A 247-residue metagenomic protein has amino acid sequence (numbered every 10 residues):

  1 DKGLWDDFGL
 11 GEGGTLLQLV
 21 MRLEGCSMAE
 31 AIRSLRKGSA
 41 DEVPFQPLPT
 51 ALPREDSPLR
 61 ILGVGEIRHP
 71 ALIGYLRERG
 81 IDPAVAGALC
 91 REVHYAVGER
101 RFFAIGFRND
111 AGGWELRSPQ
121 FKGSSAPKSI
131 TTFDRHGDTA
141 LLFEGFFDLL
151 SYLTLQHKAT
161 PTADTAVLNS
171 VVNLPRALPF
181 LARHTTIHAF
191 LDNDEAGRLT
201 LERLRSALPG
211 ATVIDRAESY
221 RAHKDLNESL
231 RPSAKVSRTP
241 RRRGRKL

Functional and structural regions predicted by a protein language model:
D1-Y75, E195, L199: Non-catalytic accessory segments of DNA primases and related replication-initiation nucleases
G3-G14, G137-D138, T154-L247: TOPRIM fold recognition
G9-G11, G80, N109-A111: Short acidic, glycine-rich loop/turn motifs
L23-E24, R79, L155, A211: Residues at alpha-helix termini
C26-S34, G80-E92: Short, surface-exposed acidic
L72-E78, A104-F107: Terminal domain-start segments
R77, I81, V97: A contiguous catalytic/ligand-binding core that recognizes phosphate-bearing ligands
V93-F180: Phosphate-handling DNA/RNA-contact segment within nucleic-acid enzymes
